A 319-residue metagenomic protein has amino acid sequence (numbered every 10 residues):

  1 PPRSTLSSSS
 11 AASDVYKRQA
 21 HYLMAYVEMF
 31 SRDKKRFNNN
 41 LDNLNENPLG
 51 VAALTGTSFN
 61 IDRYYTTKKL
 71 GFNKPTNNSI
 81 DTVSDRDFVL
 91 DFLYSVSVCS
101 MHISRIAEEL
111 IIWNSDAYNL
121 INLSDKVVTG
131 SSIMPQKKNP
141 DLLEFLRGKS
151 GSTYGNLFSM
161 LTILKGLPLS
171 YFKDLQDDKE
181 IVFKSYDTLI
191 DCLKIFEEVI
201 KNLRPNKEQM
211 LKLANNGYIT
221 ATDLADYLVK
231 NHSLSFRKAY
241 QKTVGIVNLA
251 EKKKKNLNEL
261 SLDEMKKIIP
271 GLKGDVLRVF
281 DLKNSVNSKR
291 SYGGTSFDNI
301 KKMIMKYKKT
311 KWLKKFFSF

Functional and structural regions predicted by a protein language model:
P1-A12, Y16: Single conserved hydrophobic/aromatic residue that forms the stacking wall/gate of nucleotide- or nucleobase-binding
S4, Y22, I181: Conserved acidic
S8, K126, T220-L224: N-terminal alpha-helical segment
S9, V27, Y240-T243: Hydrophobic face of alpha-helices
S10, I80-D81, S261, F280: Short coil/turn segments at secondary-structure boundaries
D14, P48-L54, N216, K266: Glycine/charge-rich, flexible interdomain linkers and switch-proximal surface loops that mediate coupling
R18-G166: Internal glycine-rich alpha/beta core junctions
M134-F319: Glycine-rich cofactor/substrate-binding loops
